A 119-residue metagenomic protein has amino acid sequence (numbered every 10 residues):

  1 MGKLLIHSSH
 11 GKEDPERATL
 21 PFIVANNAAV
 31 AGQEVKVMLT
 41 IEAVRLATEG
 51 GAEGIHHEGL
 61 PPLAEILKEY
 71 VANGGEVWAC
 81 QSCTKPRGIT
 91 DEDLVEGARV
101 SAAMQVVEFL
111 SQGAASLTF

Functional and structural regions predicted by a protein language model:
L5-T19, E49-G51: Short, glycine-rich nucleotide/cofactor-binding loops
A18-G32, V37: Histidine-anchored nucleotide/phosphate-binding helix
N27, E69, V77-D91: Outer membrane beta-barrel
A29-V30, V71, L110-S111: Anion (oxyanion) recognition and catalysis
V35-T40, V77-Q81: Short internal beta-strands
A43-H57: N-terminal beta-loop-helix "entrance" segment that forms/cooperates in small-molecule cofactor or anionic ligand
E53-Q81: A glycine-rich helix N-cap at a beta->alpha junction
P86-Q112, S116-F119: C-terminal structural segments of small proteins and small subunits
